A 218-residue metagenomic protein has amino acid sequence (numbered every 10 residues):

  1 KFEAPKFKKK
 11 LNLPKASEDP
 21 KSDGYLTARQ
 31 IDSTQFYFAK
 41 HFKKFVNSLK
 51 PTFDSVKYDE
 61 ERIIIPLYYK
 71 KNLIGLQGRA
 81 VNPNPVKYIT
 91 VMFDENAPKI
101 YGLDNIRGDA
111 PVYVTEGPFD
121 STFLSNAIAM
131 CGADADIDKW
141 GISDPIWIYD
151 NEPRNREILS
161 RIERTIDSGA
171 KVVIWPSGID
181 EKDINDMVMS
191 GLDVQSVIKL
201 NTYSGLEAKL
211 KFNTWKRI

Functional and structural regions predicted by a protein language model:
K1-I64, Y68-K70, I106-R107, K199-I218: TOPRIM metal-binding catalytic domain and adjacent DNA-binding surface shared by DnaG-type primases
A4, A16, A28, A39 (+7 more regions): A sequence-composition feature that detects small, non-aromatic residues
A4, K8-K10, A28, L73 (+5 more regions): Generic secondary-structure boundary/loop-capping signal
D19, D23, L73, E181 (+1 more regions): Alpha-helix initiation and N-capping motif
Q30-I31, G75, I128, V188: Generic short alpha-helical hydrophobic face used as a protein-protein interaction/packing hotspot
S48-D144, I158-L159: Phosphate-handling DNA/RNA-contact segment within nucleic-acid enzymes
V86, G108-V112, P118-I218: TOPRIM fold recognition
